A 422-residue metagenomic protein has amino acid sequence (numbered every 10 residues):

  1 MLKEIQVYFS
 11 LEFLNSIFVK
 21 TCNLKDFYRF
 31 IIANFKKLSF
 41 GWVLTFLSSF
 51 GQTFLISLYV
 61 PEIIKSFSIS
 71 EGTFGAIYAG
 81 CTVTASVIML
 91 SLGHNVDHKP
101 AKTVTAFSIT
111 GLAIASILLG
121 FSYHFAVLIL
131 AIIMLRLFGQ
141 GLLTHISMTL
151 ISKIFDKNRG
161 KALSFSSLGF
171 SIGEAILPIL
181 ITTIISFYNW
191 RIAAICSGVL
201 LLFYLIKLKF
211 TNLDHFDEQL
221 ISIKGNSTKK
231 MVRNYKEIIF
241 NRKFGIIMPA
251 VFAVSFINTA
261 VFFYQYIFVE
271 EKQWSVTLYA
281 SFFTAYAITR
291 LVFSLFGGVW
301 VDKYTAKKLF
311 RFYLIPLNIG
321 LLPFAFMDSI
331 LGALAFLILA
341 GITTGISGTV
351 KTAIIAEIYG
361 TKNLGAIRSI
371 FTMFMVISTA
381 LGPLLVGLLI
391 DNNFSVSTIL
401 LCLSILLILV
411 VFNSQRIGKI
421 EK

Functional and structural regions predicted by a protein language model:
K37-E71, M89-L92, V261-Y266, G382: Extracytoplasmic
I56-V60, N241-S294: Extracytoplasmic gate region of multi-pass secondary transporters
V87-F125: Conserved MFS/SLC helix-loop-helix module at the cytosolic interface between two early adjacent transmembrane helices
V127-L142, G332-I346: Hydrophobic core of transmembrane alpha-helices in multi-pass small-molecule transporters, especially MFS/SLC-type
I133-L168, G360: Cytoplasmic helix-loop-helix junction between adjacent transmembrane helices in 12-TM secondary transporters
F165-F216: Helix-loop-helix hairpin linking two adjacent transmembrane segments in secondary transporters
E174, T361-N393: A late C-terminal transmembrane helix in Major Facilitator Superfamily
V301-I354: C-terminal transmembrane helical hairpin of 12-TM major facilitator-type secondary transporters
